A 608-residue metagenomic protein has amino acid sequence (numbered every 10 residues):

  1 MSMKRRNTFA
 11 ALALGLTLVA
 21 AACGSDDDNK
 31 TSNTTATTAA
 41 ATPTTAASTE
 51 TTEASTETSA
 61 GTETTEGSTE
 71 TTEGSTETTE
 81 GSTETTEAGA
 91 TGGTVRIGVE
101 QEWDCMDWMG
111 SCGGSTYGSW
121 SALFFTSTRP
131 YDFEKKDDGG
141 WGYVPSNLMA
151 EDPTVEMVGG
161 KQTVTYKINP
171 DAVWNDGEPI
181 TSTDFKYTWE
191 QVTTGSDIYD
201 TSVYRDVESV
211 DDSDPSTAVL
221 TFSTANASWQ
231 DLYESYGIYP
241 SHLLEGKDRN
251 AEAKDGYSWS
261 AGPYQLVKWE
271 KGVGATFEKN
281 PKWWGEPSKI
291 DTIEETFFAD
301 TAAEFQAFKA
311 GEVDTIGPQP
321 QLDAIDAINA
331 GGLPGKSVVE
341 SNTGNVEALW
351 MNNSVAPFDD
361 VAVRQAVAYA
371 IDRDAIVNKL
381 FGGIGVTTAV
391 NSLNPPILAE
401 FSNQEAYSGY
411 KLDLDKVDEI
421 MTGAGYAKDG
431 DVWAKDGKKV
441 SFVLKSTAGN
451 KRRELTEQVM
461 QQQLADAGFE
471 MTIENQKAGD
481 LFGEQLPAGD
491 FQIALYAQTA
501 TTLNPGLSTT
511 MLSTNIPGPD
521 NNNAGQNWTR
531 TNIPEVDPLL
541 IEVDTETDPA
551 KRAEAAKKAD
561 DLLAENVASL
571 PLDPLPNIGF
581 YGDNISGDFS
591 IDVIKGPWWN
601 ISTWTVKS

Functional and structural regions predicted by a protein language model:
G89, T94-R96, T165-K167, T201-G246 (+2 more regions): Surface-exposed binding/hinge segments that line and control ligand-binding clefts or catalytic entry sites
G98-M157, Y257-S260: N-terminal lobe/hinge region of extracytoplasmic solute-binding protein
F124-T128, D132-G139, E234-S288, T292 (+3 more regions): Gly/Pro-rich hinge or "lid" segments in bacterial periplasmic/extracellular proteins
I168-N169, D184, E252, N280-A327 (+3 more regions): Ligand-site clamp/hinge motif
V192, S209-D212, V267-E278, E294-V355 (+2 more regions): Extracellular/periplasmic solute-recognition and catalytic clefts
Y264, T387-D429, A448-E454: Structural transition elements
A362-Q365, V377, E419, E470-F482 (+2 more regions): Extracytoplasmic/peripheral linker and loop segments enriched in polar/acidic and small residues with frequent Thr/Pro
G579-S608: Long beta-strand-rich cores associated with HINT superfamily self-processing modules
